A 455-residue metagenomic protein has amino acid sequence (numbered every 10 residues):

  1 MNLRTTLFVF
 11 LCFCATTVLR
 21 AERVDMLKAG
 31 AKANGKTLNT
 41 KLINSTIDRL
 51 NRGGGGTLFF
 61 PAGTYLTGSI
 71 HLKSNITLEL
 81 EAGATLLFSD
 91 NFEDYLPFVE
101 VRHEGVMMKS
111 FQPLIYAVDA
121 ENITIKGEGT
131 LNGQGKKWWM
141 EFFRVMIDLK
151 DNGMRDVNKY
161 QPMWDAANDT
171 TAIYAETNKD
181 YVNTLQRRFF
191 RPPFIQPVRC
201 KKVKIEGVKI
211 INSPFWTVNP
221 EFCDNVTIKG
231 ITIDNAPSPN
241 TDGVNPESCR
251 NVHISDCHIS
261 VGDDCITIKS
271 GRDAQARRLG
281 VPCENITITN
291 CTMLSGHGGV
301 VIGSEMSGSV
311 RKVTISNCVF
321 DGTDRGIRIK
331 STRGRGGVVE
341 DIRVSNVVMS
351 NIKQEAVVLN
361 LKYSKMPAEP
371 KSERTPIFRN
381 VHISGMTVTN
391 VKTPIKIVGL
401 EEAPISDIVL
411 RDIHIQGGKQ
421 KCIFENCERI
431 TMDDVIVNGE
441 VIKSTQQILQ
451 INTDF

Functional and structural regions predicted by a protein language model:
M1-R23: Bacterial Sec-dependent N-terminal signal peptides
V18-F455: Extracellular/periplasmic carbohydrate-active domains that bind, remodel, or depolymerize complex polysaccharides
